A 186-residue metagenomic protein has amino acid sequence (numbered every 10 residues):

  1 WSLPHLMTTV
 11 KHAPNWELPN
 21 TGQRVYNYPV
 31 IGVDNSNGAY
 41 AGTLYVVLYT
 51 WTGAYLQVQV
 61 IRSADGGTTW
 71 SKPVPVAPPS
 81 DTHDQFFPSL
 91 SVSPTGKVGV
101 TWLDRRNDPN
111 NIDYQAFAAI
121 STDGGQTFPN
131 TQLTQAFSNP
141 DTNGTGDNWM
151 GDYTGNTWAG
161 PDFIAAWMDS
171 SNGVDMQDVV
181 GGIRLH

Functional and structural regions predicted by a protein language model:
W1-H186: Extracellular, repeat-based ectodomains that mediate carbohydrate processing or recognition
